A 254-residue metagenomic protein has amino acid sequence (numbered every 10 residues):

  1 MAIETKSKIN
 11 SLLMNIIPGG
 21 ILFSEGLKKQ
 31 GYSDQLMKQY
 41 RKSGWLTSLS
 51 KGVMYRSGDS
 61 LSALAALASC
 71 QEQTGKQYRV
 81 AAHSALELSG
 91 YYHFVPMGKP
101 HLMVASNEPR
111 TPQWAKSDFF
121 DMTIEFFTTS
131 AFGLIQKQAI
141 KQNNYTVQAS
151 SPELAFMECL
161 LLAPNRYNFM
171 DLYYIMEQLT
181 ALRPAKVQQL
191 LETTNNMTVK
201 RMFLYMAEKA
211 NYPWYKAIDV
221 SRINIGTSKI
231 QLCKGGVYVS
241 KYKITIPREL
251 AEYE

Functional and structural regions predicted by a protein language model:
M1-H83, T180-N195, V199: Short beta-edge/loop segments at beta->alpha junctions of small alpha/beta modules that act as binding/recognition
Q30, Q136-E254: Hydrophobic alpha-helical interaction segments
Q39, S84-L88, A155-C159: Residue-level signal for well-ordered alpha-helical scaffold segments within enzymatic catalytic domains
K42-G44, Y55, K99-A105, R222-I223: Short linear loop/turn motifs
L67-E72, F119, A207-N211: Long, compositionally biased
S69-P100, G226, I230-S240, E249-E254: Positively charged, aromatic-accented nucleic-acid-binding surfaces
A82, L86-A139: Exposed, interaction-prone assembly regions rather than primary DNA-binding/catalytic cores
